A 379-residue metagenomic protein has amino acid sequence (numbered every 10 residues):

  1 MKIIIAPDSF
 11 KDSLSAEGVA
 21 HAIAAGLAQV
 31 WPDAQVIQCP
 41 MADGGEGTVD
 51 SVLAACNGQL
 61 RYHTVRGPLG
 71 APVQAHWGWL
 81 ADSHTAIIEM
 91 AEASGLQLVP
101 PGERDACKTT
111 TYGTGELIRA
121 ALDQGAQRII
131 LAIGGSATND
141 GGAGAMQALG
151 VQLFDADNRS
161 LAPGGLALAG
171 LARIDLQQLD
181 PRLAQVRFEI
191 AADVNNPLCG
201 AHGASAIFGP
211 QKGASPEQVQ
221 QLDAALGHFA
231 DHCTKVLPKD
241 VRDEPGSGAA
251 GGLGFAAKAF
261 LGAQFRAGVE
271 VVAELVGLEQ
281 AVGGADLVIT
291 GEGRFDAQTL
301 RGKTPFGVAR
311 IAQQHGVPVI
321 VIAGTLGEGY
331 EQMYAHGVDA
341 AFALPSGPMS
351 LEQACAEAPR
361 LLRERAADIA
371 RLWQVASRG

Functional and structural regions predicted by a protein language model:
M1-I133, A137-G379: N-terminal loops that bind phosphate or other acidic moieties and the adjacent beta-alpha structural core
